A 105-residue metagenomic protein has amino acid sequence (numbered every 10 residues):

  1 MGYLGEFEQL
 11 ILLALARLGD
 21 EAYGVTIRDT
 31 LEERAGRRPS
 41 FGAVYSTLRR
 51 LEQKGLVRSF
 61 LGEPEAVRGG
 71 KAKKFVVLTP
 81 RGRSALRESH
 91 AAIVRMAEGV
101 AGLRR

Functional and structural regions predicted by a protein language model:
G2-A43: N-terminal helix-turn-helix DNA-binding core of bacterial DNA-binding proteins
Y3, R49, A66-R68: Short secondary-structure boundary/capping segments
L12, F75-V77: Short aromatic/hydrophobic contact patches that present stacked aromatics for nucleic-acid/ligand binding
D29, E52-Q53: Alpha-helical residues within the helix-turn-helix
V44-L51: Basic amphipathic alpha-helical segments that dock to polyanions
K54-G69, V77: Beta-hairpin "wing" of winged helix-turn-helix
A72: Exposed loop/turn and edge beta-strand positions of beta-sandwich/beta-sheet ligand-binding modules
R81-R105: Amphipathic alpha-helical dimerization/coiled-coil segments that flank or bridge DNA-binding/regulatory modules
